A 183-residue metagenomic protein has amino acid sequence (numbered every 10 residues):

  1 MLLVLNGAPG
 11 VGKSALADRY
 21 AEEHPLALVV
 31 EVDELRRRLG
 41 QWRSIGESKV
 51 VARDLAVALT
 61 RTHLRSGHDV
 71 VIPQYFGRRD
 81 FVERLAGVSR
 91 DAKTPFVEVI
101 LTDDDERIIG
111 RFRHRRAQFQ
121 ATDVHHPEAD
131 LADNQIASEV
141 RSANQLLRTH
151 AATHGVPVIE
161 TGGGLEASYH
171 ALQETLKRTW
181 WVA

Functional and structural regions predicted by a protein language model:
L2: Walker A (P-loop) ATP-phosphate-binding motif of ABC ATPase nucleotide-binding domains
L5: Hydrophobic anchor at the beta1->P-loop junction of P-loop NTPases
P9: The conserved Walker
S14-S66: Conserved substrate/cofactor phosphate-moiety recognition/catalytic segment in nucleotide-dependent phosphotransferases
V29, F96-E98, V156-I159: Conserved beta-strand scaffold positions in the cores of enzyme catalytic domains, especially in NTP/NDP-utilizing
V51-F96: Glycine-rich phosphate-binding loop used to anchor ATP phosphates in small-molecule kinases, encompassing both
A92-H114: Conserved phosphate-donor/acceptor-positioning beta-strand/loop module used by diverse small-molecule
Q118-A171, A183: Small-molecule kinase domains that catalyze NTP-dependent phosphoryl transfer to phosphate-bearing small molecules
